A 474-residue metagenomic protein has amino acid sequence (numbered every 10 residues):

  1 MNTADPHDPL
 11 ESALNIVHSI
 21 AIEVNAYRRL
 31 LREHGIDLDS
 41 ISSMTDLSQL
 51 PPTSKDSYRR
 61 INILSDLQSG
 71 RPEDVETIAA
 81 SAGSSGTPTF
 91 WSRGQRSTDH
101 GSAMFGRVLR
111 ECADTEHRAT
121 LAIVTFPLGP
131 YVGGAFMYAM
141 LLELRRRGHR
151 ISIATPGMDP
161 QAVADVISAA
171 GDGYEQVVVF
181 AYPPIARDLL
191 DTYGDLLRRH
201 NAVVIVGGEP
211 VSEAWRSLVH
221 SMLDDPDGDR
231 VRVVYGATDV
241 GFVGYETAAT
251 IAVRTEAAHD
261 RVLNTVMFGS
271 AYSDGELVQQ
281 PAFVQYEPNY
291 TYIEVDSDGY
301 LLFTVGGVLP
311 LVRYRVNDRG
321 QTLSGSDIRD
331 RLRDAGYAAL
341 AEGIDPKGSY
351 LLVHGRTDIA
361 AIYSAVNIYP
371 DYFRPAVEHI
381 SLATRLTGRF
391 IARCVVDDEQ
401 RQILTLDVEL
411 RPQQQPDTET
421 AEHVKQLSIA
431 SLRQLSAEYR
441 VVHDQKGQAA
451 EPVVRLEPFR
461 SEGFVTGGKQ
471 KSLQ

Functional and structural regions predicted by a protein language model:
M1-T120, V124, G173, D397 (+1 more regions): Nucleotide 5′-phosphate-binding alpha/beta core
P6, L14, V278-A282, A361-S364: Active-site rim elements
I20, S81, V179, I293 (+2 more regions): Residue-level signal for inorganic ion chemistry
V24, Y182-P183, P370: Helix N-cap/beta->alpha junction signal
T53-V262, F268-Y272: Active-site phosphate/ATP/adenylate-binding loop shared across adenylate-forming ligases
S217-Y337: Conserved AMP-binding/adenylate-forming
L302, V312-D444, G468: AMP-binding/adenylate-forming catalytic core of the ANL superfamily
